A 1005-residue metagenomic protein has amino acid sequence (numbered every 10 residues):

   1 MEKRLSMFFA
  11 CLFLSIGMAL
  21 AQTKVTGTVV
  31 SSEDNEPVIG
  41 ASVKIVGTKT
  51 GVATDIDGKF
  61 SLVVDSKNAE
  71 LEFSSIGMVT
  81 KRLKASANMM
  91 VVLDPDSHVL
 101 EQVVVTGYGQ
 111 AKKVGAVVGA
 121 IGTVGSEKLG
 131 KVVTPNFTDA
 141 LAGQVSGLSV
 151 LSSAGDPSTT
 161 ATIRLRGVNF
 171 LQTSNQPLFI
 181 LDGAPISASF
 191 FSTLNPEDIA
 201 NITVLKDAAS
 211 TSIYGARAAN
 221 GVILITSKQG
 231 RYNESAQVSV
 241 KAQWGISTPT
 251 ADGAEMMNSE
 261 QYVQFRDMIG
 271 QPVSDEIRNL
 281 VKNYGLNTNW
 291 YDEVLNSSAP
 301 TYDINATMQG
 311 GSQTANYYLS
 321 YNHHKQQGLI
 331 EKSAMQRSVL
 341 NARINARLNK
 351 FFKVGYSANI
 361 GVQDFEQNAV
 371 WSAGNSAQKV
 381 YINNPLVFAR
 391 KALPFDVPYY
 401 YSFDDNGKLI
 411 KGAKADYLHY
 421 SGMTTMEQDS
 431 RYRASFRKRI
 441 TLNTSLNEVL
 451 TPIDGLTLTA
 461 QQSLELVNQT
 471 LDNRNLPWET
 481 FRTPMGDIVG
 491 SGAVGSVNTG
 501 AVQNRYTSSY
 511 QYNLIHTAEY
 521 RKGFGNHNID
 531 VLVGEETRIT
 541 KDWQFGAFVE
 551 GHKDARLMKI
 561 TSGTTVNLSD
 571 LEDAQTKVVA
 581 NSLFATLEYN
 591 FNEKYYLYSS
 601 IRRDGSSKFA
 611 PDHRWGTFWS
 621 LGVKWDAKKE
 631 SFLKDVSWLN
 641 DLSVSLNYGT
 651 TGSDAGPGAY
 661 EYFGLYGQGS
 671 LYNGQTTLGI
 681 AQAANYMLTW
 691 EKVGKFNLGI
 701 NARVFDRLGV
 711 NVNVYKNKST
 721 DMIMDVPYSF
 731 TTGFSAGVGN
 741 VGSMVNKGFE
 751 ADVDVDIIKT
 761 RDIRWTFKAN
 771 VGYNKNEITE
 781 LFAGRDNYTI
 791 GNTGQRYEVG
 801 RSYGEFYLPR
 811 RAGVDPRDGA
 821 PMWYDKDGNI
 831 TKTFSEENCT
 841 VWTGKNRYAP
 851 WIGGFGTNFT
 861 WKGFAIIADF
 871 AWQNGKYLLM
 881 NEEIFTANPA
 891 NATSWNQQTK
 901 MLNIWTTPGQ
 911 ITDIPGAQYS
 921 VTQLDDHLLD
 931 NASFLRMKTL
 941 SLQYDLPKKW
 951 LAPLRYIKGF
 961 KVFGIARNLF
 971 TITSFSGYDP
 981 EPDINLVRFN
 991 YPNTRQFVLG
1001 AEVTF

Functional and structural regions predicted by a protein language model:
M1-L12, G17-N341, A346-G355, N359-G361 (+7 more regions): Short, small/polar-rich motifs associated with maturation and membrane association, primarily at protein termini
V79-T80, K325, I830, Q873-G875: Short, surface-exposed beta-strand-loop junctions and turns on beta-sheet-rich folds
L129, N175-Q176, Y302, R337 (+7 more regions): Extracellular/periplasmic, surface-exposed regions of secreted and cell-surface proteins
T138-Q144, V738-V745, R785-F806, G844-G854 (+3 more regions): C-terminal extracellular loops and terminal segments of Gram-negative outer membrane beta-barrel proteins
S239-L286, G739, I758-R847: Conserved small-residue
A254-M257, N475-W478, F548-E550, G784-R785 (+3 more regions): Short Gly/aromatic-enriched secondary-structure transition segments
N279, T425, Q873-V962, A966: Extracytoplasmic gating/loop element in the C-terminal half of outer-membrane beta-barrel translocons and assembly
R847-L879: Glycine-rich, aromatic-lined ligand/substrate-binding cores of catalytic and carbohydrate-binding domains
